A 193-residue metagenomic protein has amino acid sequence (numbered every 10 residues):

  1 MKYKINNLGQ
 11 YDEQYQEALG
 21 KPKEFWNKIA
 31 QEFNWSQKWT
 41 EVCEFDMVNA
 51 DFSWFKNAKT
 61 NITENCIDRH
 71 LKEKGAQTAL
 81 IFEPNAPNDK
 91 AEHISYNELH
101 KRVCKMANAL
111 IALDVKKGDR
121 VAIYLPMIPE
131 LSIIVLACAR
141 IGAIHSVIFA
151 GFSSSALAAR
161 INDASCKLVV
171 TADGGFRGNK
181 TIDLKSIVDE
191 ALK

Functional and structural regions predicted by a protein language model:
M1-E13: Short, contiguous pre-domain boundary segments
K2-Y3, K74, C104: Conserved, charged catalytic cores of large soluble enzymes
Q14, A50-K59, A86-I94: Acyl-group handling in specialized metabolite and lipid biosynthesis
A18, I67-L71, L99, V103-M106 (+4 more regions): Adenylate-forming
L19-E41, N57-I81: A short N-terminal helical cap/helix-turn-helix that marks the beginning of AMP-binding/adenylate-forming
T63, L80-L136, S153, L157-A158: Conserved AMP-binding/adenylate-forming core of the ANL superfamily
L136, R140-K193: Structural core segment of the AMP-binding/adenylate-forming
